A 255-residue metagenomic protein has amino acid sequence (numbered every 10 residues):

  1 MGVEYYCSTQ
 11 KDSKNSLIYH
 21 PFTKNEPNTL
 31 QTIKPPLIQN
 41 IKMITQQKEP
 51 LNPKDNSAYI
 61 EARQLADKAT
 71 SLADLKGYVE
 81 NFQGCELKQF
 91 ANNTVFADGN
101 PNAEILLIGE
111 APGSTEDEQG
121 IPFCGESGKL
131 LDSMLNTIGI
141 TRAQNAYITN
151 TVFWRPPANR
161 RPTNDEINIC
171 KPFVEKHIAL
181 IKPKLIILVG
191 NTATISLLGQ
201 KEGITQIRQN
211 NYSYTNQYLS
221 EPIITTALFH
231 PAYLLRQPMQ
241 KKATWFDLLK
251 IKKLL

Functional and structural regions predicted by a protein language model:
V3-L255: A polyanion-binding, active-site-adjacent surface
